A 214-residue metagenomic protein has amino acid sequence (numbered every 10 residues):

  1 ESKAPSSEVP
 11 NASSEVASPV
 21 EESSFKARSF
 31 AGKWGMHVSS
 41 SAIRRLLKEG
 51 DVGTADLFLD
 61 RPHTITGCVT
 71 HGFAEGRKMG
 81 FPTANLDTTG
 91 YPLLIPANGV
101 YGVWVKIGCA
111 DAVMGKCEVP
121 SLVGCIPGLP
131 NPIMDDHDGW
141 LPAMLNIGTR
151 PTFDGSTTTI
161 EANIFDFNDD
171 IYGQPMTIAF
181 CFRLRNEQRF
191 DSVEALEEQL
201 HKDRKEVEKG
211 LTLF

Functional and structural regions predicted by a protein language model:
S2-E8, S14, S18-E22, K26-A31 (+2 more regions): Phosphate/ribose-recognition catalytic cores of enzymes acting on nucleotide-derived substrates
W34-V38: Alpha-helix N-cap/N′ positions at the starts of helices
L47-T54, D191: Short helix-adjacent coil turns
L57-L59: Short, well-ordered alpha-helical segments enriched in acidic and aromatic residues
